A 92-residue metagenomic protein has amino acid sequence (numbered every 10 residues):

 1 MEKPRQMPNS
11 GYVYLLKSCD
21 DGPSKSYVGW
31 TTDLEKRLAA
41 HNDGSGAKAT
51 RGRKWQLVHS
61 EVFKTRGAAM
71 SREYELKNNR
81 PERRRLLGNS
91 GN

Functional and structural regions predicted by a protein language model:
M1-Q56, S60, G67-E82, G88-N92: GIY-YIG nuclease catalytic motif and its immediate N-terminal context
